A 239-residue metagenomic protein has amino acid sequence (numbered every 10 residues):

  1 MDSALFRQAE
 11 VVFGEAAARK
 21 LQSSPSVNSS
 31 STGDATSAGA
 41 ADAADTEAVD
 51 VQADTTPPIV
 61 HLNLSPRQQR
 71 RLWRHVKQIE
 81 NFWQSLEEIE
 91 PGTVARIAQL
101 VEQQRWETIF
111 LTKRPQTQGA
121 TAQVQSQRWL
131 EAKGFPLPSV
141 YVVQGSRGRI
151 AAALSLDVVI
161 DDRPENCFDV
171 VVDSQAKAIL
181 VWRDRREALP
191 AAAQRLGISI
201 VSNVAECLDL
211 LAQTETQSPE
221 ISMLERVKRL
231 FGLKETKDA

Functional and structural regions predicted by a protein language model:
M1-G39, D45-L72: Active-site neighborhood of HAD-like aspartate-dependent phosphohydrolases
A18-D34, R185-S202: A short, conserved beta-to-alpha structural element at the edge of catalytic cores that scaffolds binding
R70-F110, Q118-V124: Short, acidic loop-to-helix structural element flanking the phosphoryl-transfer center in phosphate-processing enzymes
P115-V158, P164-D169: Substrate-recognition "cap/lid" segment bordering the active-site pocket of phosphatases
V140-V143, L196-E206: Short acidic-hydrophobic, aromatic-tinged amphipathic segments that line or gate anion-handling sites
V159-S199: Acidic, Mg2+-coordinating phosphoryl-transfer loop and its flanking beta/alpha structural elements, shared across
T216-A239: C-terminal accessory extensions appended to soluble enzyme cores
